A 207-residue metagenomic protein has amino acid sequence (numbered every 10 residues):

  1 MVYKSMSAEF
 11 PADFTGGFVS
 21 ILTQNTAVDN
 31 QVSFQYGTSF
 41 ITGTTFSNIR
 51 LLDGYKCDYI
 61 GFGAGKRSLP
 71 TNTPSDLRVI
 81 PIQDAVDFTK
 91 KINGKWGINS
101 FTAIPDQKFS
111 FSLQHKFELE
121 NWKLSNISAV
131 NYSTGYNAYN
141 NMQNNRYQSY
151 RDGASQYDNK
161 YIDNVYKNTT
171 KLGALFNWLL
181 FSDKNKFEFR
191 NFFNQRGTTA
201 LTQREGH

Functional and structural regions predicted by a protein language model:
M1-F34: A beta-strand signature from Gram-negative outer-membrane beta-barrel systems, especially the internal plug domain
F10-P11, T42-T45, W122, Y136-Y139: Short helix/loop capping segments that flank catalytic or ligand/cofactor-binding pockets
G16-F18, I49-D53, Q143-Y147, R204-G206: Short secondary-structure boundary/capping segments
T26, S39-I41, R196: Conserved nucleotide-binding/hydrolysis micro-motifs of P-loop NTPases
Y36-I41, N131-S133: Short, solvent-exposed aromatic-acidic interface loops
T44-I98, T102: Flexible glycine-rich, low-complexity coil/linker segments exposed to the extracellular/periplasmic environment
G54-G65, N145-D158, H207: Surface-exposed loop/turn segments flanking beta-strands in extracellular/periplasmic regions
D84-T202: Transmembrane beta-barrel wall of Gram-negative outer-membrane proteins
